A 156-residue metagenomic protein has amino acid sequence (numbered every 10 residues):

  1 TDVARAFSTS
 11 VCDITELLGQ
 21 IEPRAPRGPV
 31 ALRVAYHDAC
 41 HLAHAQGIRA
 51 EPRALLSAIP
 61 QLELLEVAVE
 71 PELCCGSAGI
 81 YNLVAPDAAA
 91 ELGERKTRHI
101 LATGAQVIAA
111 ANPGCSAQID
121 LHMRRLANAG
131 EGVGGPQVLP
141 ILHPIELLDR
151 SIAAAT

Functional and structural regions predicted by a protein language model:
T1-T156: Iron-sulfur cluster-binding electron-transfer modules in prokaryotic oxidoreductases
